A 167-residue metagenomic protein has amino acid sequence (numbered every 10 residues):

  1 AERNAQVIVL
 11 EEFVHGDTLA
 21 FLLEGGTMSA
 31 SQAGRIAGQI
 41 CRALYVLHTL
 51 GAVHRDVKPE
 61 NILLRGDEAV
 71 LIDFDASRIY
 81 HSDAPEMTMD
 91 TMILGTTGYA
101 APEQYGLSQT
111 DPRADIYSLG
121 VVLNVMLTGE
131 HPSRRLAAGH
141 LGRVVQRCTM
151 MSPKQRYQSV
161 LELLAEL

Functional and structural regions predicted by a protein language model:
N4-T18: Conserved short submotifs of the Hanks-type protein kinase catalytic core that shape the nucleotide-binding pocket
L19-M28: AlphaC helix of the protein kinase catalytic domain
I36-A37: Activation segment signature within eukaryotic-like protein kinase domains
H48-L64: Catalytic-loop of the protein kinase fold
N61-D73: Conserved protein kinase catalytic/activation segment
T88-E103: Conserved activation segment of eukaryotic-like protein kinases, specifically the C-terminal portion of the activation
D115: Conserved catalytic-loop aspartate of Hanks-type protein kinases
R156: Conserved HRD-motif arginine in the catalytic loop of eukaryotic-like protein kinases
